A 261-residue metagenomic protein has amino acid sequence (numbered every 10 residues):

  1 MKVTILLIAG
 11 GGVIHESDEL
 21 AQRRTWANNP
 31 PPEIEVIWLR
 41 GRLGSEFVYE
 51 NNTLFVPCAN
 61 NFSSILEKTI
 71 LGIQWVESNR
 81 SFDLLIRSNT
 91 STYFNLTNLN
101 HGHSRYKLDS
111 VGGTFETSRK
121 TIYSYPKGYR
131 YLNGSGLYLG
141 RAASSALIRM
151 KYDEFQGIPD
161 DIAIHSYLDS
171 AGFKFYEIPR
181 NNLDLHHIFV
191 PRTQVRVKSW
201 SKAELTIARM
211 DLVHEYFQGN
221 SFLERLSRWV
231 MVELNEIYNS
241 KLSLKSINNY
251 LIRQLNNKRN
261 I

Functional and structural regions predicted by a protein language model:
M1-L20: N-proximal low-complexity "stem/linker" segments adjacent to membrane-targeting elements
T4-I8, V36, G136-Y138: Conserved, well-structured core segments
L7-A9, R40, S88: Short beta-strand/turn micro-motifs composed of small residues that flank or help shape donor/cofactor-binding pockets
D18-I34: Short, acidic, metal-binding catalytic loop of nucleotide-sugar glycosyltransferases
P32-L43, G112: Short, hydrophobic beta-strand segments that form beta-sheet elements in well-ordered domains
W38-F82, L96-T97: Active-site-proximal specificity loops/subdomain of glycosyltransferases
L66, L84, S88, T92-S166 (+1 more regions): Conserved catalytic core of nucleotide-sugar-dependent glycosyltransferases
E154-I261: C-terminal catalytic/acceptor-binding lobe
